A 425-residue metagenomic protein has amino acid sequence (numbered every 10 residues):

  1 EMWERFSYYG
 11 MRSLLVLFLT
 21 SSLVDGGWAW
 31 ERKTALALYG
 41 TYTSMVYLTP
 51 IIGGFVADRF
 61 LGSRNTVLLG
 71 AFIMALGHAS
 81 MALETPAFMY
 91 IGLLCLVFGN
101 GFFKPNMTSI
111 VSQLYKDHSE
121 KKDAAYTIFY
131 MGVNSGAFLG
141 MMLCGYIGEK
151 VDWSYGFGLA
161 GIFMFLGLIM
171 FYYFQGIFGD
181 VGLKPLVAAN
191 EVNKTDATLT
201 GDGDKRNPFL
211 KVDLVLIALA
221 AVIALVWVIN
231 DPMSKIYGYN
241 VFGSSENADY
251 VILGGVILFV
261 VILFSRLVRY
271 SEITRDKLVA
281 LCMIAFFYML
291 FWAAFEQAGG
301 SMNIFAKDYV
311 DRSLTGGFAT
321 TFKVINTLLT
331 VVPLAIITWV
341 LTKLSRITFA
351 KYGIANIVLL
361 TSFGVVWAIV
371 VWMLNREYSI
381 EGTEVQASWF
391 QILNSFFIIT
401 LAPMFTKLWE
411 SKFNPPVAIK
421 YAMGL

Functional and structural regions predicted by a protein language model:
M2, G77, F88-F103, A285: Hydrophobic core of transmembrane alpha-helices in multi-pass small-molecule transporters, especially MFS/SLC-type
F18-T49, K121-A124: Extracellular/periplasmic helix-loop-helix junction of adjacent transmembrane segments in MFS-like secondary
L36-A57, K104, F138-G140, I392-K407: Central cavity-lining transmembrane alpha-helices of secondary-active solute carriers, predominantly the Major
V46, K121-E149, G156-G167, F171 (+3 more regions): Glycine-rich segments within core transmembrane alpha-helices of 12-TM secondary carriers
R59-A71, H118, T274, R346-I357 (+1 more regions): Cytoplasmic membrane-interface "Motif A"-like loop-to-helix N-cap segments of 12-TM Major Facilitator Superfamily
L69-Y90, V366-R376, W409-E410, L425: C-terminal ends and interior cores of transmembrane alpha-helices in multi-pass membrane transporters/permeases
F102-K116, G299: Intracellular juxtamembrane helix-capping segments at the cytosolic ends of symmetry-related transmembrane helices
D117, G148-I380, F405, F413: Intracellular loop-helix junctions on the cytosolic face of multi-pass helical membrane proteins
